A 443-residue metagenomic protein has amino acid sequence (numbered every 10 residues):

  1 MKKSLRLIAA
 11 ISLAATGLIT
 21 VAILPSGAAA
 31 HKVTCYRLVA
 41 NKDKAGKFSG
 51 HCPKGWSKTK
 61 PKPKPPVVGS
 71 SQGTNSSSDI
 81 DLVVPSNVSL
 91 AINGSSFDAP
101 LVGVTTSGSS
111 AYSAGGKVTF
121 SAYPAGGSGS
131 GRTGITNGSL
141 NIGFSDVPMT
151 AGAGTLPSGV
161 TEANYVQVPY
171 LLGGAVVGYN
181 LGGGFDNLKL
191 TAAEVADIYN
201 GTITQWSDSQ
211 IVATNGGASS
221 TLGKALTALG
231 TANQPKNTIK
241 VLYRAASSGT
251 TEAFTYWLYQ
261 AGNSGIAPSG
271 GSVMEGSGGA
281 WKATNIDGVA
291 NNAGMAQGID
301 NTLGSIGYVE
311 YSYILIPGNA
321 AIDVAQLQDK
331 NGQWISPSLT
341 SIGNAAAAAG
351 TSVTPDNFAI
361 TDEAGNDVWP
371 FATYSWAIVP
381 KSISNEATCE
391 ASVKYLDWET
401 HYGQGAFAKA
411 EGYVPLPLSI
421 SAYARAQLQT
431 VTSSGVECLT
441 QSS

Functional and structural regions predicted by a protein language model:
M1-G27: Secretory targeting and sorting signals
A22-L24, A29, A45-G46, T432: Processing junctions and N-termini across compartments
A29-N41: Secreted, propeptide-processed cysteine-rich mini-domains
T34, H51, A91: Conserved beta-strand positions that form and line the central face of beta-propeller blades
A40-V67: Extracellular/mature segments of secreted proteins
P63-S443: Flexible loop/hinge segments at secondary-structure junctions
